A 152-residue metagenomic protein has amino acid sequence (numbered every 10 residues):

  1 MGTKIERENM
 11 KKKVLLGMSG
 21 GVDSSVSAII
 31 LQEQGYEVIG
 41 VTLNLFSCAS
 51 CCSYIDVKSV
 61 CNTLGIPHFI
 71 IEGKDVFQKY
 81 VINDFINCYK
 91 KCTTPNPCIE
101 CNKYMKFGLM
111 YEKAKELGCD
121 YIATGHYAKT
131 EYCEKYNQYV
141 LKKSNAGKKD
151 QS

Functional and structural regions predicted by a protein language model:
G2-S152: ATP-dependent adenylation/nucleotidyltransferase module used to activate substrates
